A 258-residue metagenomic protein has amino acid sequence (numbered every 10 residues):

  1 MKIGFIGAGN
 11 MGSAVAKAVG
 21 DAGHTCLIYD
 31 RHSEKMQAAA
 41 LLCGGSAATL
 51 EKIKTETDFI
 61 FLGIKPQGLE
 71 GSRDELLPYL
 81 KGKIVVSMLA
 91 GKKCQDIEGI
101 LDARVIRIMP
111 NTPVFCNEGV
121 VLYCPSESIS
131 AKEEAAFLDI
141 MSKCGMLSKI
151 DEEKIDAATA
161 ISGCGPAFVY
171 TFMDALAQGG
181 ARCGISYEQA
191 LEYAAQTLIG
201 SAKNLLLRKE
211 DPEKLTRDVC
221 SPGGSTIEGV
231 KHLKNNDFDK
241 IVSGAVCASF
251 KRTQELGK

Functional and structural regions predicted by a protein language model:
M1-A48, T55, F59, I100 (+2 more regions): NAD(P)+-binding Rossmann beta1-loop-alpha1 motif at the extreme N-terminus of oxidoreductases
G12-S13, I155-A158, I185-L191, E210-D218 (+1 more regions): Small-residue (G/A/S/T)-rich helix-start motifs and N-terminal tracts that mark the onset
V15, E34, L50-Y123, E127: Rossmann-like NAD(P)(H) cofactor-binding subdomain of soluble oxidoreductases
M36, L69, S186-Y193, L215 (+1 more regions): Small-residue helix-packing motif on alpha-helices
D96-R104, V120-A158, Y170-L207, R252: Internal alpha-helical scaffold of NAD(P)-dependent oxidoreductase catalytic cores
A195-K258: NAD(P)-dependent Rossmann-like dehydrogenase/reductase catalytic/cofactor-binding core
